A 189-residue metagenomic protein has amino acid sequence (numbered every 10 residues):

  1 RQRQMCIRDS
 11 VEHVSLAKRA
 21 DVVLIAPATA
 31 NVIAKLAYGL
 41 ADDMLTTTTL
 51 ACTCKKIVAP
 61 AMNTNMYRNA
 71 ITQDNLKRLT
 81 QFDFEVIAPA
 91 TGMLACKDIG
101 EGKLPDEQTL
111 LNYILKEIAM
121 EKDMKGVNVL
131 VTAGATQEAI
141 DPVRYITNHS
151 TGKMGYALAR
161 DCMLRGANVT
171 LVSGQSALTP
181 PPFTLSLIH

Functional and structural regions predicted by a protein language model:
Q2-I7: Short, small-residue-biased leader/transition segments that mark boundaries at the very start of proteins
R8-L40: Glycine-rich phosphate-binding loop
A28-I33, M62-T64, G92, G134-E138 (+1 more regions): Short glycine-rich anion-binding loops that position phosphate/pyrophosphate groups of nucleotides and phosphorylated
A30-A41, M66-N69, I140-T147: Glycine/threonine-rich flexible loop motifs
T53-T91, E101-Y113: Short, glycine-/small-residue-rich phosphate/pyrophosphate-handling segment
Q73, K77, V127-L185: Glycine-rich phosphate/diphosphate-binding loop of Rossmann-like nucleotide-binding domains
I87, S186-L187: Short acidic-hydrophobic, aromatic-tinged amphipathic segments that line or gate anion-handling sites
T91-N128, T147: Glycine-rich phosphate/pyrophosphate-binding loop and the adjoining helix
